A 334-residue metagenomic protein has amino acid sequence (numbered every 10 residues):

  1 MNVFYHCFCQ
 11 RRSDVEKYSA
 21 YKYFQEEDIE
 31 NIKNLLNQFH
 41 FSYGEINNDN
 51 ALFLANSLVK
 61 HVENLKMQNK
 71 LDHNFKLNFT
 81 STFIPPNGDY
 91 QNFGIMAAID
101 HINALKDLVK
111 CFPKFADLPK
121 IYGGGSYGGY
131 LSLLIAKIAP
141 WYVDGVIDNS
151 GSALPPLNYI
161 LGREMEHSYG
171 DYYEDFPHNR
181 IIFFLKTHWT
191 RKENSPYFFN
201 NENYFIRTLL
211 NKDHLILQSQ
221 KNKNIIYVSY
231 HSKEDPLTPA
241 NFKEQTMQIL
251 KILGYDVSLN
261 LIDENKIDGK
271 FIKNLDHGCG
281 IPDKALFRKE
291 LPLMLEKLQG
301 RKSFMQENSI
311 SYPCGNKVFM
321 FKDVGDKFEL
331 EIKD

Functional and structural regions predicted by a protein language model:
M1-Y23, E30, N74-S81: Conserved alpha/beta-hydrolase
Y5-H6, G123, N149-S150, Y230: Alpha/beta-hydrolase-fold catalytic nucleophile elbow
F24-F112: Alpha/beta-hydrolase active-site loop
I102, L133-K137: Short, hydrophobic alpha-helix immediately C-terminal to the catalytic nucleophile
P113-S126: Alpha/beta-hydrolase fold nucleophile elbow
G124-L134: Glycine-rich nucleophile elbow surrounding the catalytic serine of serine-hydrolase chemistry
K137-N201: Hydrolase active-site cap/lid region
Y173-E174, H178-D334: Serine-hydrolase catalytic core
